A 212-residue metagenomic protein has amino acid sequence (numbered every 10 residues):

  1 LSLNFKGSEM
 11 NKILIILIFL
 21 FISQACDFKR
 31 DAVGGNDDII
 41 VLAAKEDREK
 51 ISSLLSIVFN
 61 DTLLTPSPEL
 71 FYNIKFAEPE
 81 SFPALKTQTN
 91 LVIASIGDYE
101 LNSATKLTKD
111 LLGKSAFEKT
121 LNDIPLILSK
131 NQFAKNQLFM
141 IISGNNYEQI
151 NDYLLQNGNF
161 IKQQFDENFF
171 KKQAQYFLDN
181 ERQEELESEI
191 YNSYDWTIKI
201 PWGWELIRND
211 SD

Functional and structural regions predicted by a protein language model:
L1-G34: Bacterial Sec-dependent N-terminal signal peptides
C26-D212: N-terminal targeting sequences that direct proteins away from the cytosol to non-cytosolic compartments
